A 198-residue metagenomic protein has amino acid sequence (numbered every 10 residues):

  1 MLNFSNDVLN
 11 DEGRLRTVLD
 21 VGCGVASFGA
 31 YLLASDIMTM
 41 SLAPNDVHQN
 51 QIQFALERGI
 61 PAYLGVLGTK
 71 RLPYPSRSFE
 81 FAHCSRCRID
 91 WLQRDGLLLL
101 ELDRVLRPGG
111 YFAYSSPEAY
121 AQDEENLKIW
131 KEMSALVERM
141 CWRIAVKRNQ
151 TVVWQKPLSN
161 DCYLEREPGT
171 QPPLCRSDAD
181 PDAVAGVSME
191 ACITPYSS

Functional and structural regions predicted by a protein language model:
L2-G13, L72: Glycine-rich helix-loop-beta junction characteristic of Rossmann-like nucleotide cofactor-binding loops
E12-A30, M40, S198: Conserved class I S-adenosyl-L-methionine
M38-P44, L64: Conserved SAM-binding motif I beta-strand of class I
I52-S76: S-adenosyl-L-methionine
P75, R94-G109: A short glycine-rich, Lys/Arg-flanked "PGG" loop and its adjoining helix->strand segment in the class I
S78-R94, Y120-A121: A short SAM/SAH-binding and catalytic strip from SAM-dependent methyltransferases
R107-E118: Conserved beta-strand signature within the Rossmann-like core of class I S-adenosyl-L-methionine
K131-S197: Core SAM-dependent methyltransferase catalytic element
